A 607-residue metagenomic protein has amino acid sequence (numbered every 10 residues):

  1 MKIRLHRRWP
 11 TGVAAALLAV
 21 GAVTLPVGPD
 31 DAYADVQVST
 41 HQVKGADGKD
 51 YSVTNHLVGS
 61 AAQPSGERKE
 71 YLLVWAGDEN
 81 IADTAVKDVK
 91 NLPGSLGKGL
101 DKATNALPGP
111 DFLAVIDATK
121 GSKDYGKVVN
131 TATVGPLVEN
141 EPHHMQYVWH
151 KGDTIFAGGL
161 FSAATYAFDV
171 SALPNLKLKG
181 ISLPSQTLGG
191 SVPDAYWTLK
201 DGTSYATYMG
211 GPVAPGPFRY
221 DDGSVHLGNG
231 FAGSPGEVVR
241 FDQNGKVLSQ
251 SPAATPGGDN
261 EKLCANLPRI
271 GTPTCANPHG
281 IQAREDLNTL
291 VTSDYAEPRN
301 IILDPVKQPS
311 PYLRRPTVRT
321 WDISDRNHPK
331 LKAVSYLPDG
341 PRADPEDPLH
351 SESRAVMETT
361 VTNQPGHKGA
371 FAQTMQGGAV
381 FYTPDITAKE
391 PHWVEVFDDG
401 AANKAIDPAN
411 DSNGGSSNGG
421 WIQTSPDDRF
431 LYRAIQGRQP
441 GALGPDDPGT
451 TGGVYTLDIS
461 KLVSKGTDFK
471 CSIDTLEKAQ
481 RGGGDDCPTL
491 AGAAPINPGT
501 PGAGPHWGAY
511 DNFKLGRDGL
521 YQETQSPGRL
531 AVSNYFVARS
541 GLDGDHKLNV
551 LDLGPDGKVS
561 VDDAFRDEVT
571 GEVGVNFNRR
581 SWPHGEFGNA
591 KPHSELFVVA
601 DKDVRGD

Functional and structural regions predicted by a protein language model:
Q37-R68, E141-G152, V192-D201, G210-V213 (+7 more regions): Structural signature of eukaryotic scaffold interfaces centered on beta-propeller domains
G66-L107, A157, A206-G233, S293-R315 (+2 more regions): Short, conserved, GDST-rich strand-edge loop motifs in beta-rich repeat architectures
V115-D124, A167-K177, R240-S249, P309 (+4 more regions): Short loop/turn segments immediately following beta-strands, especially the blade-tip and inter-blade linker loops
S122-W197: Blade-loop segments of beta-propeller domains
K127-P142, I181-G189, K246-A276, K330-R354 (+3 more regions): Surface-exposed loop and turn segments in beta-propeller and other repeat-based domains that flank or scaffold
V170-E285, S293-N300, D304-P305, P316 (+2 more regions): Asp-box/WD-like beta-propeller blade repeats and closely related beta-sheet repeat scaffolds
L267-D468: Beta-propeller domains
G369-A370, S412-L551: Loop/turn-rich, solvent-exposed surfaces of beta-rich toroidal or solenoidal domains
